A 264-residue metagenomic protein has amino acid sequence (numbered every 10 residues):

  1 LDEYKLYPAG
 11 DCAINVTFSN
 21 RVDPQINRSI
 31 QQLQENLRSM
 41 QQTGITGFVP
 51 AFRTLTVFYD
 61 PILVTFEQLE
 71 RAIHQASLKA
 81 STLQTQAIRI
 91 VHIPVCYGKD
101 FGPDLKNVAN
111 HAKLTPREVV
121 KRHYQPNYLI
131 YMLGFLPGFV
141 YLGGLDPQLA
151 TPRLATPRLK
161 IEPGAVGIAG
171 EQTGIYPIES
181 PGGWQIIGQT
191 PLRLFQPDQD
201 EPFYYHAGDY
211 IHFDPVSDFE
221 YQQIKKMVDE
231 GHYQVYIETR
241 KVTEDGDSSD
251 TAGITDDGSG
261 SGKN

Functional and structural regions predicted by a protein language model:
L1-N264: Glycine-rich active-site loops that engage anionic ligands at enzyme catalytic sites
